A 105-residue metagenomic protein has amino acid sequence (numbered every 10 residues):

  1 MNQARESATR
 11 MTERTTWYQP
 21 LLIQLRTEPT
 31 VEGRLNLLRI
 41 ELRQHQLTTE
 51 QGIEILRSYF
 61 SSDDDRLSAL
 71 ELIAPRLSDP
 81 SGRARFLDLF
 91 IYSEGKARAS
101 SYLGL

Functional and structural regions predicted by a protein language model:
M1-L105: General marker for long, soluble alpha-helical cores
